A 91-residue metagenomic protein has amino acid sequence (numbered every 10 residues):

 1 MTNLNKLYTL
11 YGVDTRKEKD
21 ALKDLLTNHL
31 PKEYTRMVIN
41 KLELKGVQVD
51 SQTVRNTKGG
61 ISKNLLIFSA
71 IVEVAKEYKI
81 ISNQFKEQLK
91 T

Functional and structural regions predicted by a protein language model:
M1-T27, A75-T91: Basic, amphipathic alpha-helix used for nucleic-acid engagement in HTH/winged-helix/SANT-Myb modules and analogous
D20-E43: Polyanion-binding surface elements
E33, N40-G59, I80: Short, basic interhelical loop/turn and adjoining N-cap of the next helix at nucleic-acid- or acidic-partner-contacting
R55-N56, I71, Q88: Flexible domain-boundary/linker segments
G60-E73: Short, basic-rich loop-to-helix N-cap that marks the start of a DNA-contacting helix
